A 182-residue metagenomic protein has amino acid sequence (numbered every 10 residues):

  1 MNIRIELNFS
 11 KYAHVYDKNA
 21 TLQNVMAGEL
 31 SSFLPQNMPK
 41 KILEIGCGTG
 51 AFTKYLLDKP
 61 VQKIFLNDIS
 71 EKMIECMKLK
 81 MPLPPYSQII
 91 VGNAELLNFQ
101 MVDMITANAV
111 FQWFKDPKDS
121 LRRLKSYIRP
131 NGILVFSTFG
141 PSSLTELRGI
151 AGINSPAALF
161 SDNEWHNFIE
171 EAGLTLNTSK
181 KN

Functional and structural regions predicted by a protein language model:
M1-N37, A51-Y55, M73: Conserved class I S-adenosyl-L-methionine
P39, Y86, V102-D103: Local beta-strand N-terminus motif with an aromatic residue
L43-L97: Class I SAM-dependent methyltransferase SAM/SAH-binding core
E95-I105: A short acidic, Gly/Pro-enriched loop at the edge of an enzyme's catalytic core that lines a small-molecule cofactor
M104-D116: A short SAM/SAH-binding and catalytic strip from SAM-dependent methyltransferases
K118-I133: A short glycine-rich, Lys/Arg-flanked "PGG" loop and its adjoining helix->strand segment in the class I
I133-N182: Conserved catalytic/acceptor-binding region of the Class I
